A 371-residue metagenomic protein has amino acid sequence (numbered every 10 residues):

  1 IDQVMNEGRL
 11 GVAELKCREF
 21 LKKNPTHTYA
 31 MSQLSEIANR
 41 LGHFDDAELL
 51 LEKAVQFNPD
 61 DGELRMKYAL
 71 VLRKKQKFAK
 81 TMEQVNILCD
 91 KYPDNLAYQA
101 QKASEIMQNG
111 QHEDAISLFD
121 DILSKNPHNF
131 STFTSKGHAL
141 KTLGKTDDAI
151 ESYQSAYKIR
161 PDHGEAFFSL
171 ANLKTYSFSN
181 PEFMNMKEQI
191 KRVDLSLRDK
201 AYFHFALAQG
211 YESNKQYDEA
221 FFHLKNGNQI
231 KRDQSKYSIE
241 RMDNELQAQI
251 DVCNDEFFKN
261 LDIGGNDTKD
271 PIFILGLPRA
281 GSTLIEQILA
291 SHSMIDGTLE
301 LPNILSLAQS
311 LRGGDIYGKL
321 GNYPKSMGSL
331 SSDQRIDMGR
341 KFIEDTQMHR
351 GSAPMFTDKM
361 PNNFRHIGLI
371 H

Functional and structural regions predicted by a protein language model:
I1-R350: Alpha-helical solenoid repeat scaffolds of the TPR/TPR-like class and their adjacent stem/linker regions that mediate
L64, L369-H371: Short, intrinsically disordered, charge-balanced linker/junction segments flanking boundaries in proteins
D337-L369: Glycine-rich phosphate-binding loop used to anchor ATP phosphates in small-molecule kinases, encompassing both
